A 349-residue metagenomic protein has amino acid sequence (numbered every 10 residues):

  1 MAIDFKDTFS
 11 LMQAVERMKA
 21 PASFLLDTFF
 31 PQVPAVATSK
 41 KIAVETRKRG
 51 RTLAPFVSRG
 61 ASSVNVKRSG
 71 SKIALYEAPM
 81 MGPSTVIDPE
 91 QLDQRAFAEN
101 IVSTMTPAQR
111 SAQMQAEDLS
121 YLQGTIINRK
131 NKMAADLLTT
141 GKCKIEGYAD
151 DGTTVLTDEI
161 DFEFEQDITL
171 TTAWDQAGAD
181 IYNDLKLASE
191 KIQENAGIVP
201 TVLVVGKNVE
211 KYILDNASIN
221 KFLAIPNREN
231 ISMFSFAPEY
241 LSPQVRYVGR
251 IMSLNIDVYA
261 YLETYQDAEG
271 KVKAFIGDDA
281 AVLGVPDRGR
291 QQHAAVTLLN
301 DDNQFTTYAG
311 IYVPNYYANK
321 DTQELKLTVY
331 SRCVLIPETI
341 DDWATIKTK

Functional and structural regions predicted by a protein language model:
M1-A43, I336-K349: N-terminal alpha-helical "arm" segments
Q32-I101: Assembly/oligomerization interface modules of large self-assembling protein complexes
P34, I192-G197, V202, Y316-N319 (+1 more regions): A general structural signal for short secondary-structure junctions and capping/turn motifs
G50, P55, T154-F164, A179: Extended, non-catalytic scaffold segments that flank or surround catalytic motifs
P83-E163, D184, E190-N208, Q323-V329: Long, contiguous amphipathic alpha-helices that act as assembly "spine/axial" helices in icosahedral shell and virion
E163-D180, L187-E190: Glycine- and small hydrophobic-enriched segments that form the cores of compact globular domains
N183-Y240: Ordered core of a single globular domain
I219-K349: Sequence/fold signature of self-assembling virion shell proteins
